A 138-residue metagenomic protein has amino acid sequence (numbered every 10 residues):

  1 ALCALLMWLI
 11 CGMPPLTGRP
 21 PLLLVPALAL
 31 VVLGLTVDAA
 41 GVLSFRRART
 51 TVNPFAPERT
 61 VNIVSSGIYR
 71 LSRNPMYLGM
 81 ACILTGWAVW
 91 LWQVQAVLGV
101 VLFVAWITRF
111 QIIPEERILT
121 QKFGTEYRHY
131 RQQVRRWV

Functional and structural regions predicted by a protein language model:
A1-S66, L78-V138: Membrane-anchoring alpha-helices and their flanking helix-loop junctions
Y69: Solvent-exposed interhelical
N74: Extended, alpha-helix-rich binding/interface surfaces that flank or overlap catalytic cores and mediate recognition
